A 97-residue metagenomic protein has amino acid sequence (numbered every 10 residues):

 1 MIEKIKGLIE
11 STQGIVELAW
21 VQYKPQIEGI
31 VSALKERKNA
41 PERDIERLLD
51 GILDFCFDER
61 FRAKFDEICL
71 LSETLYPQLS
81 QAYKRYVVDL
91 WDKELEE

Functional and structural regions predicted by a protein language model:
M1-W20, K24, A33-R37, C69 (+2 more regions): Eukaryote-skewed repeat-based solenoidal scaffolds used as protein-protein interaction platforms, primarily
G14-D66: Amphipathic alpha-helical interaction modules
E59-E97: Amphipathic alpha-helical binding modules
